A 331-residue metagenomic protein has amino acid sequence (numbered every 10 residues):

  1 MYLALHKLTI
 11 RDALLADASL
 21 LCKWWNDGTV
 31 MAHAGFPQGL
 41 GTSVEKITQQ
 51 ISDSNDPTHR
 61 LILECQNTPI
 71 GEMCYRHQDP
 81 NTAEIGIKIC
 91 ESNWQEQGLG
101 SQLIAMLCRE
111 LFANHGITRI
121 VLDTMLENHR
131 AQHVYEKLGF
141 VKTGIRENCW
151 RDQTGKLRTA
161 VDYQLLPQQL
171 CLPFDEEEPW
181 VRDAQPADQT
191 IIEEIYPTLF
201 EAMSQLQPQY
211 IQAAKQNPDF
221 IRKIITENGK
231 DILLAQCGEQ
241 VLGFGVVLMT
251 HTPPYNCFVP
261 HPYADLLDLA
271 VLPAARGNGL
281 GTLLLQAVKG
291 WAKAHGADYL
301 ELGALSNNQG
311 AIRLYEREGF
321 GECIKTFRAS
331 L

Functional and structural regions predicted by a protein language model:
M1-L15, A32, V161-A187: Conserved N-terminal entry element of GNAT/NAT acetyltransferase domains
P37-W94, I104, E110, L166-Q168 (+5 more regions): Acetyl-CoA-dependent GNAT
E91-N93, L126-E127, L272-A274, N278 (+1 more regions): Active-site acidic-Proline motif in GNAT/NAT acetyltransferases
E96-E110, Q132-K137, D268-V271, G277-G290 (+3 more regions): Conserved acetyl-CoA-binding loop-helix of GNAT-fold acetyltransferases
A113-D123, A292-G303: Conserved GNAT acetyl-CoA-binding A-motif
L122-Q132, C149-T154, E301-A311, R328-L331: Conserved beta-strand-loop-alpha-helix junction that forms the acyl-donor binding cleft
E136-R146, A297, E316-K325: Conserved acetyl-CoA-binding loop of GNAT-fold acetyltransferases
G155-E177, E316-R317, G321, T326-L331: Terminal substrate-recognition subdomain of acyl/acetyltransferases
